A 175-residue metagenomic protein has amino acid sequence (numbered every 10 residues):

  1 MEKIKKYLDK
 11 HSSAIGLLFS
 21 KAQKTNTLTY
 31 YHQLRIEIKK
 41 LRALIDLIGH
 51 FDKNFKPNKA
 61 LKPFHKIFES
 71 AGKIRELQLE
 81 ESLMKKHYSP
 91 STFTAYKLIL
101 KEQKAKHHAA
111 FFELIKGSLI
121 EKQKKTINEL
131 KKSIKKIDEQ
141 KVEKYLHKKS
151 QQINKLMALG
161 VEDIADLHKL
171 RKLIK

Functional and structural regions predicted by a protein language model:
M1-K175: Function-determining surface determinants
